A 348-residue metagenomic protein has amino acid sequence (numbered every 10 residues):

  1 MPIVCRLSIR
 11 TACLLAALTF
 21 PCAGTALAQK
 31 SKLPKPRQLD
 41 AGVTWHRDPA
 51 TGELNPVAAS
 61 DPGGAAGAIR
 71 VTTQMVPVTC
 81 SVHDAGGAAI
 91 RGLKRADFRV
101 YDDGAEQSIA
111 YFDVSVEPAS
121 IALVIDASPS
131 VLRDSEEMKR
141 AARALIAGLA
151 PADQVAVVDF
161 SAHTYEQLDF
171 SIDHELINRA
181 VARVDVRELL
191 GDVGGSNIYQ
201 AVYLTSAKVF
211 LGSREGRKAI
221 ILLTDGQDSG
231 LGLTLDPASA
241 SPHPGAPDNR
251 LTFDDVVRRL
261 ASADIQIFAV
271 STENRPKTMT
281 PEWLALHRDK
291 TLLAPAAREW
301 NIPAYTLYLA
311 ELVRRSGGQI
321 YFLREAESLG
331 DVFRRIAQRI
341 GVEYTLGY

Functional and structural regions predicted by a protein language model:
P2-C13: Bacterial N-terminal signal peptides that target proteins for export
C5, G24-L27: Short, low-complexity, intrinsically disordered N-terminal modules that encode targeting/processing signals
T11-C22: Bacterial N-terminal signal peptides
L27-Y348: Scaffold/interface architecture of coatomer-like assemblies
